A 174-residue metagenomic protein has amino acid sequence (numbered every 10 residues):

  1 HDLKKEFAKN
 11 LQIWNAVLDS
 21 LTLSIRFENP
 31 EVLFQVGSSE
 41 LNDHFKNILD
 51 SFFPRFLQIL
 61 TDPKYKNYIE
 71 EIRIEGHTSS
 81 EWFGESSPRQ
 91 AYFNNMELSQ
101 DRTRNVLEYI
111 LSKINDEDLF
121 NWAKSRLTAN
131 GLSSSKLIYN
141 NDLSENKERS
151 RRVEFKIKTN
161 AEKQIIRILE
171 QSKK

Functional and structural regions predicted by a protein language model:
H1-E71, F83-E85, N160-K174: Periplasmic peptidoglycan-binding/tethering modules of Gram-negative envelope proteins
V36-S39, D43, E70, H77-K173: Periplasmic OmpA-like peptidoglycan-binding domain that tethers envelope proteins to the cell wall
